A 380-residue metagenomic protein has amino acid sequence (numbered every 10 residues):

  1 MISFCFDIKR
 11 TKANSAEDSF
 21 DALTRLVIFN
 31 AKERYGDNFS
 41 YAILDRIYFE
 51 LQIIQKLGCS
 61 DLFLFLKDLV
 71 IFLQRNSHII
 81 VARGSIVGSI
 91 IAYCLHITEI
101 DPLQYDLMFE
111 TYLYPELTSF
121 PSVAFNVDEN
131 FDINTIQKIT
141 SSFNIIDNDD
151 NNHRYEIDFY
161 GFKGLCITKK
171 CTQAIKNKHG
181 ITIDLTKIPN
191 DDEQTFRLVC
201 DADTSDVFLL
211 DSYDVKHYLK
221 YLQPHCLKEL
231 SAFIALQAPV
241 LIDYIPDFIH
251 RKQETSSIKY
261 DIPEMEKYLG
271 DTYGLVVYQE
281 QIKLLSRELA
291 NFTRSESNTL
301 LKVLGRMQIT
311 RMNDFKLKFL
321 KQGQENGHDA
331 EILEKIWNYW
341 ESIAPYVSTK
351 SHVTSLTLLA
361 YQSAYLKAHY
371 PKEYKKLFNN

Functional and structural regions predicted by a protein language model:
I2-N380: Noncatalytic, beta-rich nucleic-acid-contacting surfaces in large DNA/RNA-processing enzymes
